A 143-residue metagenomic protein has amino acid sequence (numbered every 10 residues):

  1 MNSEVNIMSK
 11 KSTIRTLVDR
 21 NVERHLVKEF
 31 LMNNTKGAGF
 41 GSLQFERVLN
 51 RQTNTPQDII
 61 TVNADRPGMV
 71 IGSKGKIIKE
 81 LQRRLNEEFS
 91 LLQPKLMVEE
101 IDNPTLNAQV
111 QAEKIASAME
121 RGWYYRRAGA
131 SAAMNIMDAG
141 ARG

Functional and structural regions predicted by a protein language model:
M1-G143: RNA-contacting regions in translation and RNA-metabolism proteins, encompassing KH/S1 modules where present
